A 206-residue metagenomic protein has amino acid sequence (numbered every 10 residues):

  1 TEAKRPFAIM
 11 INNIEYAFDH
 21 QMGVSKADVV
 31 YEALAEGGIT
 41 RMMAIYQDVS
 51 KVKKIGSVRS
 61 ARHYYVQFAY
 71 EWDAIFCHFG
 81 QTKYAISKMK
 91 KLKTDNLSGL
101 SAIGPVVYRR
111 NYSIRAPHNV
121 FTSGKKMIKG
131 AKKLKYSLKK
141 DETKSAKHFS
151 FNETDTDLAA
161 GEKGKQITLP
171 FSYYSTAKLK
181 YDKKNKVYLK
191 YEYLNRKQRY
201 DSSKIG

Functional and structural regions predicted by a protein language model:
T1-V29, E36-G206: A surface/extracellular/periplasmic glyco- and lipid-processing/surface-interacting theme
